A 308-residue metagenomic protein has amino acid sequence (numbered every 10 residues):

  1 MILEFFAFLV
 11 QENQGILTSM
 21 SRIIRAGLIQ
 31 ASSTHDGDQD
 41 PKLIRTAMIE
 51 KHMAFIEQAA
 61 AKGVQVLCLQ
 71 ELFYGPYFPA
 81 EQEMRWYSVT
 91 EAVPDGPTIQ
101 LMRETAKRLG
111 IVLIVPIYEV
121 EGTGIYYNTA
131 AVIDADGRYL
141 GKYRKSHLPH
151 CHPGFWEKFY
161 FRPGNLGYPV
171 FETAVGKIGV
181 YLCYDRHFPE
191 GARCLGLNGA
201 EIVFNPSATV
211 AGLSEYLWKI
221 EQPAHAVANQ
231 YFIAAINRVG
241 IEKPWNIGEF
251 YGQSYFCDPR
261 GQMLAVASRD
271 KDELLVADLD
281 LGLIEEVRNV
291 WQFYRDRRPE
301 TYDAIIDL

Functional and structural regions predicted by a protein language model:
F8-S19: Short, Lys/Arg-enriched N-terminal segments with co-localized hydrophobic residues within the first ~10-30 amino acids
S21-H35: Short beta-strand segments enriched in small/hydrophobic residues
A26, I133-L140, C257-L264: Short, glycine-anchored, charge-dense loop/turn motifs used at functional sites
K42-D136, K142, T209-N229: Cys-nucleophile CN-hydrolase/nitrilase-fold catalytic domain and related Cys-dependent amidase chemistry that acts on
E91, E104, V120-E201, A211-A224 (+1 more regions): Active-site catalytic loop in hydrolytic enzyme cores
P94-I114, K177, C183-L274: CN hydrolase (nitrilase-like) catalytic-core segments centered on the catalytic cysteine and neighboring Lys/Glu
V115, T129-V132, P169, S254-F256 (+1 more regions): Short beta-strand scaffold segments in enzyme catalytic cores
I284-L308: A conserved C-terminal secondary-structure "cap"
